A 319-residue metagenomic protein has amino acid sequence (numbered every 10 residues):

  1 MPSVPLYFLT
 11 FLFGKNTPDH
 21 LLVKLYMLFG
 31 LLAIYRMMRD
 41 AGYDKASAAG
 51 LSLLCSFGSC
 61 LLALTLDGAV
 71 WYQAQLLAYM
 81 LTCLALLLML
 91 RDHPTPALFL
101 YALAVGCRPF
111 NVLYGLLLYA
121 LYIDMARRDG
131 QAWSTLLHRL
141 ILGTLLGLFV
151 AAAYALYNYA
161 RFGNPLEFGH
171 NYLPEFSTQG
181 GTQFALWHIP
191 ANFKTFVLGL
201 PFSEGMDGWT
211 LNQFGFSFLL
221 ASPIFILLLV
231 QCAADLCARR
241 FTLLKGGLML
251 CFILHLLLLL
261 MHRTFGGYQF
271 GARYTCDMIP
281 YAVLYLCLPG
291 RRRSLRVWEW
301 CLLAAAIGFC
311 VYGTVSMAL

Functional and structural regions predicted by a protein language model:
M1-L319: Membrane-proximal envelope and lipid/glycan-remodeling enzymes
